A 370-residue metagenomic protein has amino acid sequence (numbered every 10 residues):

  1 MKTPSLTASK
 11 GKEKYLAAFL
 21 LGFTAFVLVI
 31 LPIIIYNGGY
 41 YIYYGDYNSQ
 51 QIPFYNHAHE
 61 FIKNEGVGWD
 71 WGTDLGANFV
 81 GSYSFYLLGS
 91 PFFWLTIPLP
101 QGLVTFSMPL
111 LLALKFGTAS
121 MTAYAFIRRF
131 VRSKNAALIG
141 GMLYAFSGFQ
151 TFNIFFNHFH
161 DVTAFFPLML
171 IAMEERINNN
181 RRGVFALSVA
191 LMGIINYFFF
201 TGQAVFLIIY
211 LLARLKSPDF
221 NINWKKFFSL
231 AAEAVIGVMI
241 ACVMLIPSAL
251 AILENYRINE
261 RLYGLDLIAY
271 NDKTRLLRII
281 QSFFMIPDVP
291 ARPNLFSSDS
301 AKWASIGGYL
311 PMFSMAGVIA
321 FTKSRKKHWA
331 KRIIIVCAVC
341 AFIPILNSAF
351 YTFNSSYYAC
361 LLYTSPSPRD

Functional and structural regions predicted by a protein language model:
M1-I34, S229, A234: Start-transfer (signal-anchor) and selected internal transmembrane alpha helices of multi-pass inner/ER membrane
G22-F26, F116-R129, N135-K216, S229-A249 (+2 more regions): Membrane-embedded helix bundles of polyisoprenyl
L31-F130, N135-P167, I195, D288-A301: Active-site lumenal/periplasmic loops and adjacent helix-entry segments of GT-C-fold, multi-pass membrane
S49, P53-A58, S84, P91 (+3 more regions): Periplasmic/ER-lumenal interhelical loops and adjacent helix-loop junctions in multi-pass membrane proteins
L99-G102, G148-F152, M192, Y256-L265 (+1 more regions): Membrane-interface interhelical loops and short amphipathic "cap" helices that link adjacent transmembrane segments
R128-R132, N178-N180, P218-K225, T322-W329: Membrane-interface helix-boundary motifs at transmembrane edges
P344, L361-L362: C-terminal substrate/ligand-recognition segments
Y363-D370: Conserved small/polar residues in nucleotide/adenosyl-binding loops
